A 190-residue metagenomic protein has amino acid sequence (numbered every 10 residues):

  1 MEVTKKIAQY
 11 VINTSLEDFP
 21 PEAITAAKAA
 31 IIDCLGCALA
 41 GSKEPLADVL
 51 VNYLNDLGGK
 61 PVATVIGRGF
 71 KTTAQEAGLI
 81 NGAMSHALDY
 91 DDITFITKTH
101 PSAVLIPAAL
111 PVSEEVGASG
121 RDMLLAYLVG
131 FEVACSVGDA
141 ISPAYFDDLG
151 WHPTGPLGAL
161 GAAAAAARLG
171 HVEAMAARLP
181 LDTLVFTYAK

Functional and structural regions predicted by a protein language model:
M1-K190: N-terminal core-entry segment
